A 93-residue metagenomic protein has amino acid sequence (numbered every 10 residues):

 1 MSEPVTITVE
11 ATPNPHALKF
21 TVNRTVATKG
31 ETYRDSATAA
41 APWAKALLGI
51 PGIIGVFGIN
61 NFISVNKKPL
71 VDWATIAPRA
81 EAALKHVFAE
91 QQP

Functional and structural regions predicted by a protein language model:
E3-T6, P13, F20-T21, A89: Extended, charged alpha/beta regions that create polyanion-binding interfaces
V9-T12, A46: Replace "in large, NTP-powered and nucleic-acid-processing enzymes" with "in large, NTP-powered factors and other
A11-R34: Short glycine-/aliphatic-rich beta-strand segments at the starts of folded cytosolic domains
V22-R24, V65-P69: Short beta-strand-to-loop capping motifs
A44-F62: Short acidic amphipathic segments
V71-K85: Charge-rich, low-aromatic oligomerization/scaffolding segments with amphipathic character
H86-P93: Conserved short beta-strand edge segments in small beta-sheet-based binding/regulatory domains
